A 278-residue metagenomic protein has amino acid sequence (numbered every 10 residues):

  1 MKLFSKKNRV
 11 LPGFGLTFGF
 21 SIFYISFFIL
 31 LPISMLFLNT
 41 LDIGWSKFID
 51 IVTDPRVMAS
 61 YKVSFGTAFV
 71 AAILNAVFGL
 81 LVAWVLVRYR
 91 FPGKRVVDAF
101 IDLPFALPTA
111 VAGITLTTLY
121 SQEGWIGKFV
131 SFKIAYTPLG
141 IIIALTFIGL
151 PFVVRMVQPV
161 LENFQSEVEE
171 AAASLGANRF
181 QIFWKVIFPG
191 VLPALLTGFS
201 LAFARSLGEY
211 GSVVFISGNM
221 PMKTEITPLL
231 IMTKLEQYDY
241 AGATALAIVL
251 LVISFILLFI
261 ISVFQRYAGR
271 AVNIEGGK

Functional and structural regions predicted by a protein language model:
M1-L11: Short, Lys/Arg-rich, polar N-terminal cytosolic tail immediately upstream of the first transmembrane signal-anchor
R9-G44, T53-E162, V186-G211, F215 (+3 more regions): Membrane-water interface segments at the C-terminal ends of transmembrane alpha-helices in multi-pass inner-membrane
Q158-A173, R179: Membrane-helix/interface signature in polytopic inner-membrane proteins
L175-G176, P189: Glycine/proline-centered hinge or cleavage motifs at structural transition points of membrane proteins
F215-T224: Juxtamembrane non-transmembrane "cap" segments at the membrane-aqueous interface of multi-pass membrane proteins
T227-L230: Transmembrane alpha-helical segments of integral membrane proteins
R270-K278: Short, charged juxtamembrane terminal tails flanking transmembrane helices
